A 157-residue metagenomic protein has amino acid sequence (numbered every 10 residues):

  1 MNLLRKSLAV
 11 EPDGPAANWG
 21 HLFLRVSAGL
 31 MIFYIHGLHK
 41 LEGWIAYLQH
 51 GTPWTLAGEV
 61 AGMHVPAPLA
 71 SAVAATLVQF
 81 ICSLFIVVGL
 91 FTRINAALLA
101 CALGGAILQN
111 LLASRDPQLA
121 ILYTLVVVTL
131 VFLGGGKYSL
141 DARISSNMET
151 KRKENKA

Functional and structural regions predicted by a protein language model:
M1-Y47, P66-L77, I81, V88-A157: Extended, low-polarity transmembrane helix blocks
Y47-P66: Perimembrane loop-to-helix junctions flanking transmembrane segments
